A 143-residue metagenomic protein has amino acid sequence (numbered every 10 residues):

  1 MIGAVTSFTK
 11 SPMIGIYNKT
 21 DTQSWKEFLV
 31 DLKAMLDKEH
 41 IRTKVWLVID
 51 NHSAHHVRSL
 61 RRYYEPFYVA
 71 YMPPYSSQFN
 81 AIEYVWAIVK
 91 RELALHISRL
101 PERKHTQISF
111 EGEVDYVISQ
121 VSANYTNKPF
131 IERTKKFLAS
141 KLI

Functional and structural regions predicted by a protein language model:
M1-R42, V117: Electropositive, glycine- and tryptophan-enriched low-complexity nucleic-acid-binding patches
G3-A4, L29, D50, N80 (+1 more regions): Mobile genetic element proteins and their domesticated derivatives, centered on retroelements and DNA transposons
L36, R62, Y71, F79 (+2 more regions): Carbohydrate transferase catalytic cores enriched for Leloir-type hexosyltransferases
K38, L47, A70: Single, function-defining residue in the core of a domain
R42-H55, Y75, N80: Acidic/histidine-rich, metal-coordinating catalytic segments
V57-E65: Short, aromatic/basic amphipathic alpha-helical patches
E65-Y84, S98-R99: RNase H-like polynucleotidyl transferase catalytic core
E83-I143: C-terminal anion-handling pockets and recognition modules
